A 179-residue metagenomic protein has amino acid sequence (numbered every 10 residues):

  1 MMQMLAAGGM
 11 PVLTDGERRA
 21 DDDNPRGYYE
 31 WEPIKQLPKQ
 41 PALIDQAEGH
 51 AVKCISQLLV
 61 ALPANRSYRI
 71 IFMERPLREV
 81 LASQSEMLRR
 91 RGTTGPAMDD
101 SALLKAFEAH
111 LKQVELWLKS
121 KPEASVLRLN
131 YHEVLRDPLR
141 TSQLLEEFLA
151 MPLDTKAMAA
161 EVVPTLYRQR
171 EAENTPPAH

Functional and structural regions predicted by a protein language model:
M1-H50, E161-N174: PAPS-dependent sulfotransferase catalytic core
G8-P11, R19-A20, S56-L59, P76-E79 (+2 more regions): Short, solvent-exposed loop/turn segments at secondary-structure junctions
E17-R26, M98, K119-H179: The conserved 3'-phosphoadenosine-5'-phosphosulfate
R26, I34, K39-A61, T94-E108: Anion-recognition interface
V52, R69-I71, L127-L129: Hydrophobic/aromatic beta-strand patches that form the interior of the parallel beta-sheet core in alpha/beta enzyme
A64-S85: Conserved phosphate-donor/acceptor-positioning beta-strand/loop module used by diverse small-molecule
R78-Q113: A glycine- and Lys/Arg-enriched "phosphate-lid" helix/loop adjacent to the NTP-binding pocket of small-molecule kinases
